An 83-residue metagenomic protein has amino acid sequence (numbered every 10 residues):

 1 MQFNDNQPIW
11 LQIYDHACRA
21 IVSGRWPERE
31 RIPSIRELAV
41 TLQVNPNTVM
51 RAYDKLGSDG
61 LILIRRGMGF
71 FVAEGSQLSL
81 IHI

Functional and structural regions predicted by a protein language model:
M1, R51, M68-G69: Short non-domain terminal segments
M1-R31, E37: Extreme N-terminal segment that seeds HTH/winged-HTH DNA-binding domains in transcriptional regulators
W10, P46, G69-F71: A general secondary-structure boundary signal
R25-E30, G57-G67, F71-E74: Beta-hairpin "wing" of winged helix-turn-helix
R31-L63: N-terminal helix-turn-helix
G75-S79: Terminal helix-turn-helix DNA-binding modules in bacterial transcription factors
I81-I83: Conserved small/polar residues in nucleotide/adenosyl-binding loops
